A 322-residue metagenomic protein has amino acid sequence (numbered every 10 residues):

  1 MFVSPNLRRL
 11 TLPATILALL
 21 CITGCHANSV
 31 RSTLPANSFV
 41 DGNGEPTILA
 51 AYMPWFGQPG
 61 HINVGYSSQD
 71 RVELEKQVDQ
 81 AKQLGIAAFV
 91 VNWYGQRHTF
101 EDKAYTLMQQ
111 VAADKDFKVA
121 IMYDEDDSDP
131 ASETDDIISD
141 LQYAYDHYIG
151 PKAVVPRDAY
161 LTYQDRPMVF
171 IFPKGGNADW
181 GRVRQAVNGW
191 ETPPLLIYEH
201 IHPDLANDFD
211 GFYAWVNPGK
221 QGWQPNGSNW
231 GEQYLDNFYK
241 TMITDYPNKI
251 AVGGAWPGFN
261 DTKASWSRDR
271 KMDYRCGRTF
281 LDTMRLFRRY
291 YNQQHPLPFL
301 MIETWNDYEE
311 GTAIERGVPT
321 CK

Functional and structural regions predicted by a protein language model:
M1-F2, D70: Helix-centric, low-specificity signal for extended rod-like, repetitive segments
F2-A14: Bacterial N-terminal signal peptides that target proteins for export
P13-T23: Bacterial N-terminal signal peptides
V30-K322: Glycan-processing catalytic domains of CAZymes
